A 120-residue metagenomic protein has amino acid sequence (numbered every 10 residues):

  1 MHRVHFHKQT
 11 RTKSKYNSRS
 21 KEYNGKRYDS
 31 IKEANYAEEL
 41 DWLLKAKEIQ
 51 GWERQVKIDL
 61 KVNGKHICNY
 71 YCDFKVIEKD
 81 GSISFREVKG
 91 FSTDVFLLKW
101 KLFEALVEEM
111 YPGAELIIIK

Functional and structural regions predicted by a protein language model:
M1-K120: Electrostatic, structured charged patches in enzyme active sites and in nucleic-acid/phosphate-binding
